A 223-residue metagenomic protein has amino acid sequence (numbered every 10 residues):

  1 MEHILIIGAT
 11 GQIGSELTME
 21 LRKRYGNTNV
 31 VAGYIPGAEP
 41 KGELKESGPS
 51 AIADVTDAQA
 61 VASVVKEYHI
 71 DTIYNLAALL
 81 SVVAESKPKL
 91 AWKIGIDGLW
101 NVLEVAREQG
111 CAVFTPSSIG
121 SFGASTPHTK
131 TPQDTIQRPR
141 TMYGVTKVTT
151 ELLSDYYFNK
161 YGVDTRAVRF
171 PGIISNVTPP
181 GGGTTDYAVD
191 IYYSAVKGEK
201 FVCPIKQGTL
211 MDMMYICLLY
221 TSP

Functional and structural regions predicted by a protein language model:
I6-R22: N-terminal Rossmann NAD(P)H-binding glycine-rich loop of SDR-like oxidoreductase domains
E46-T56: Rossmann-fold cofactor-recognition segment
V55-I94: NAD(P)H-binding glycine-rich loop region in Rossmannoid oxidoreductase-like domains and their noncatalytic homologs
L79-S81, I119-T126, P171-I174: Active-site segment of SDR-like NAD(P)-dependent oxidoreductases
W100-M142: Conserved Rossmann-fold NAD(P)-dependent oxidoreductase catalytic core, especially the SDR/UDP-sugar
T146: Active-site helix of classical SDR
D155-L210, I216-L218: NAD(P)-dependent short-chain dehydrogenase/reductase
Y220-P223: Conserved small/polar residues in nucleotide/adenosyl-binding loops
